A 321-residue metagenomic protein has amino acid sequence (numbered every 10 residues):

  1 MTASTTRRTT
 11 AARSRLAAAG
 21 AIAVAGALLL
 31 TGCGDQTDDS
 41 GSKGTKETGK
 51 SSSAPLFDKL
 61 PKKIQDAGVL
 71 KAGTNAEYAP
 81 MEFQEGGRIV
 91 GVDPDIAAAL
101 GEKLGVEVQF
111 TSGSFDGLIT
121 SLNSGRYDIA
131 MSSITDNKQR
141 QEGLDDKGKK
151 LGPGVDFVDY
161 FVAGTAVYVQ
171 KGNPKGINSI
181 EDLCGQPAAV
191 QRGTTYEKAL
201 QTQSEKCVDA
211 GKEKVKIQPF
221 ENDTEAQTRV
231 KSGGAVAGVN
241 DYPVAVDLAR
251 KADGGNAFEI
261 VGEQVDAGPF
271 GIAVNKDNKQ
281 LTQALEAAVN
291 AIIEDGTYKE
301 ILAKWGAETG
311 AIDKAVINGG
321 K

Functional and structural regions predicted by a protein language model:
L30-K46: Bacterial lipoprotein signal-peptidase II cleavage site
G34, K50, D95-K103, K171-P174 (+4 more regions): Extended ligand-binding regions for polar small-molecule ligands
G44-I134, D295: Extracytoplasmic small-molecule ligand-binding "clamshell" domains of the periplasmic binding protein/Venus flytrap
L70, V106-E107, S124-D136, L144 (+3 more regions): Alpha-to-beta junction loops
A79, I89-K103, A163-N222, A237 (+1 more regions): Bilobed "Venus flytrap"/periplasmic-binding protein-like clamshell domains and structurally analogous long
E107-I180: Acidic, polar ligand-binding/catalytic clefts
I134-K150, L200-Q203, K231-D266: A ligand-binding cleft/hinge motif common to bilobed small-molecule-binding domains
D159-V169, R250-A287, E308-K321: Periplasmic-binding protein-like
